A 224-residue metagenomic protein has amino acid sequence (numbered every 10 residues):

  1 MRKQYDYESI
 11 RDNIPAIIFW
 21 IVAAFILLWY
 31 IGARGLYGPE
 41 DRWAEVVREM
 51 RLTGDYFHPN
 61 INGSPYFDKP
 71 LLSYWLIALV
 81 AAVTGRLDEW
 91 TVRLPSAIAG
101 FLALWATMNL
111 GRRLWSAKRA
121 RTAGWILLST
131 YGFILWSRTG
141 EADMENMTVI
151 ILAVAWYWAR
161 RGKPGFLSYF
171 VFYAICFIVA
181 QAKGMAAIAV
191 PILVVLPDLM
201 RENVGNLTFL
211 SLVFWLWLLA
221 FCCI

Functional and structural regions predicted by a protein language model:
R2-I224: Membrane-integral, polyisoprenol-dependent glycosyltransferases of the GT-C/oligosaccharyltransferase superfamily
